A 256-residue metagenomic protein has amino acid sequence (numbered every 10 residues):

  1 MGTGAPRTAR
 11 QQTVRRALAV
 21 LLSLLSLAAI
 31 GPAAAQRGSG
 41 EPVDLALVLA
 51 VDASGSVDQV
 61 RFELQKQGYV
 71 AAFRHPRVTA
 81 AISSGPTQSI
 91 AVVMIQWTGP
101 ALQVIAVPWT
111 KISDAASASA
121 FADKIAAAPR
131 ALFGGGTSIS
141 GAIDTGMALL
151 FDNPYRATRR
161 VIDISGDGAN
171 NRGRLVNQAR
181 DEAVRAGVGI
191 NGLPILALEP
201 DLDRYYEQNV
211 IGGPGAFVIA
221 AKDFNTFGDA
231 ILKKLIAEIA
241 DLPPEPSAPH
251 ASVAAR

Functional and structural regions predicted by a protein language model:
M1-V14: N-terminal secretory signal peptides that target proteins for export/translocation
A19-A29: Bacterial N-terminal signal peptides
E41-P108, A142, V161-S165: Von Willebrand factor
A53-V57, T98-L102, G166-R172, I195-P200 (+1 more regions): Solvent-exposed loop/turn segments at secondary-structure junctions within structured extracellular/periplasmic domains
Q67-V78, G99, A126, R130 (+7 more regions): Sec-exported extracytoplasmic/periplasmic mature domains
I112, A116-R160, G192-L202, A230: Von Willebrand factor
G168-N209: VWA/integrin I-like adhesion module and closely mimicked acidic/polar interface patches used
I195-E245: Von Willebrand factor A/integrin I-like adhesion domains
